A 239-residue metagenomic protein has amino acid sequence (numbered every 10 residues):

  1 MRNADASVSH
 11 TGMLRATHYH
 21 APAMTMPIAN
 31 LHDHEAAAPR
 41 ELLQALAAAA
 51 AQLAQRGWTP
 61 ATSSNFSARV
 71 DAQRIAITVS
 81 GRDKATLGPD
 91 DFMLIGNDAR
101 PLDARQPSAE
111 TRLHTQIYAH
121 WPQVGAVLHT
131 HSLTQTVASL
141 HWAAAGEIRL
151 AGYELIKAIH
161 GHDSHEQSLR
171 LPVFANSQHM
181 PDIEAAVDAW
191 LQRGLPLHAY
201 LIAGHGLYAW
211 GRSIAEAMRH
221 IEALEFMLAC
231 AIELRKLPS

Functional and structural regions predicted by a protein language model:
A4-A6, T11, A21: Short hydrophobic alpha-helical segments enriched in small aliphatic residues
T25-S239: Glycine-rich flexible loops
